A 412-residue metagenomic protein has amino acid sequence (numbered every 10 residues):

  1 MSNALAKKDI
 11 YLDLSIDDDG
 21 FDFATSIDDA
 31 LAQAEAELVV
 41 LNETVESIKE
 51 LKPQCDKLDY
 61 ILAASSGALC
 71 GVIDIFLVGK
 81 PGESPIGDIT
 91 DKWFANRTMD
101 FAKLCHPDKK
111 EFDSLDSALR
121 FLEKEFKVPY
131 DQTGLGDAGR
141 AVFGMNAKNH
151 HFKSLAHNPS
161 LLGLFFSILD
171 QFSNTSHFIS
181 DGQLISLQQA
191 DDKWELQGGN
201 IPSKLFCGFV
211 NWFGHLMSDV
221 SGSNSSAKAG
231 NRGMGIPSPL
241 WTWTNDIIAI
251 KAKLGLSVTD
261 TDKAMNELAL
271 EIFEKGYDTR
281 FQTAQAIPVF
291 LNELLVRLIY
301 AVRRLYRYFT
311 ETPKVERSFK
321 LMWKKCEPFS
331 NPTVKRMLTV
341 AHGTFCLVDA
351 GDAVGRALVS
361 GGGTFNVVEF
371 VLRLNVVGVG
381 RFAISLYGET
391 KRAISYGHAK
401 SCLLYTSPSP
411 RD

Functional and structural regions predicted by a protein language model:
M1-S407, R411: Glycine-rich, hydrophobic membrane-spanning regions of integral membrane proteins that mediate transport
